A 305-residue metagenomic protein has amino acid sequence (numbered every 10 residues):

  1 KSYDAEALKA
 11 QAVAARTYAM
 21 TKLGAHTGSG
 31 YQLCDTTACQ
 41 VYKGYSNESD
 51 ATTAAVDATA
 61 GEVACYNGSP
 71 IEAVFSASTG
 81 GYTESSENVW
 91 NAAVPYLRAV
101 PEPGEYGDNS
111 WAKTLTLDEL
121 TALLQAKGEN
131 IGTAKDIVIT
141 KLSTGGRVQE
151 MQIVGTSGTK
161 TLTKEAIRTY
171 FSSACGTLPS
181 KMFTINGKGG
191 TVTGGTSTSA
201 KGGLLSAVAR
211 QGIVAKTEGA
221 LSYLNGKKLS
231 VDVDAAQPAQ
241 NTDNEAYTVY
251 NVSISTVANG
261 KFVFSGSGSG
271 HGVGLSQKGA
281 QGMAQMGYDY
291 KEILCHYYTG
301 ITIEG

Functional and structural regions predicted by a protein language model:
K1-G305: Conserved, single-site charged/polar hotspot
